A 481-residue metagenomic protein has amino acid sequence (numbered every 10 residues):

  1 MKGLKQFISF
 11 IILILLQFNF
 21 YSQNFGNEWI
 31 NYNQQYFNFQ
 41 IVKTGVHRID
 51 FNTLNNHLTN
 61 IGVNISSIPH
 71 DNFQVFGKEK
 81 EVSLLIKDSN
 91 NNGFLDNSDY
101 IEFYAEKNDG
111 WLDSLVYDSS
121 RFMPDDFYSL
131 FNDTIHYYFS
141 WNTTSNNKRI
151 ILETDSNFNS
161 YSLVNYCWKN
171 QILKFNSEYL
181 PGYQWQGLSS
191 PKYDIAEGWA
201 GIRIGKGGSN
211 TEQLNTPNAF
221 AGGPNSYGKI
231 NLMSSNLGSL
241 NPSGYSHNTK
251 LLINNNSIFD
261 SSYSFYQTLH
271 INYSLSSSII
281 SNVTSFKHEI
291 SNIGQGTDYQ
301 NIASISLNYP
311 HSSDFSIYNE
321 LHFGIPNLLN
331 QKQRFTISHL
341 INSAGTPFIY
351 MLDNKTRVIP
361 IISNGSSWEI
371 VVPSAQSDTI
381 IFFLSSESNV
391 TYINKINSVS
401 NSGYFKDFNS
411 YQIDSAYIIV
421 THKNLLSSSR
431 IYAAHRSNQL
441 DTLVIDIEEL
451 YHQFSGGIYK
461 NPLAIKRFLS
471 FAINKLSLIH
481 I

Functional and structural regions predicted by a protein language model:
M1-N27: Bacterial Sec-dependent N-terminal signal peptides
Q23-K43, L58-K423, S427, A434-Q439 (+1 more regions): Structured catalytic cores of large enzymes
H47-N60: Short, polar/charged loop or turn motifs at beta-strand boundaries
D441-L443: Conserved beta-strand segments of alpha/beta enzyme cores
I445-Y451, S455: Active-site-proximal C-terminal subdomain of hydrolase catalytic domains
